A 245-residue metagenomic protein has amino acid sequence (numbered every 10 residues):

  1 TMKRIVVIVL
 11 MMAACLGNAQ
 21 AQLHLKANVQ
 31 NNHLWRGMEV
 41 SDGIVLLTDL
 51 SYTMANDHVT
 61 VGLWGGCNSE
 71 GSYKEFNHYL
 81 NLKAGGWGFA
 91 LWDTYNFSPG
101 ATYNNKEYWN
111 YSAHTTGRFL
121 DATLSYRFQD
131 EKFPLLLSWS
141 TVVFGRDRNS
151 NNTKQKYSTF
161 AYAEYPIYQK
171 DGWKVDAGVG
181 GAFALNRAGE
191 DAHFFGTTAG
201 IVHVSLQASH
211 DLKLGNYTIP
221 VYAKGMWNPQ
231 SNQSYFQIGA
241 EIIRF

Functional and structural regions predicted by a protein language model:
T1-H24: Cleavable N-terminal export/targeting peptides
A21-T53: Outer-membrane beta-barrel initiation region
A27, L80, A208: Conserved, mostly hydrophobic/aromatic
A27-H33, H58-S69, F89-F97, N104-Y108 (+3 more regions): Transmembrane beta-strand segments that form the barrel wall of outer-membrane beta-barrel proteins
W35-S41, G65-G71, T102-T115, R146-K154 (+2 more regions): Outer-membrane beta-barrel domain signature
G43-L91, Y165-V175, A182-A184: Glycine- and aromatic-enriched membrane insertion/assembly motifs of diderm outer-membrane and organelle channel
F76-Y79, G86-R118: Glycine/small-residue-rich loop that forms an oxyanion/phosphate-binding "nest" at active or ligand-binding sites
F128-I219, M226-S231, F236-F245: Outer-membrane beta-barrel transmembrane domain signature
